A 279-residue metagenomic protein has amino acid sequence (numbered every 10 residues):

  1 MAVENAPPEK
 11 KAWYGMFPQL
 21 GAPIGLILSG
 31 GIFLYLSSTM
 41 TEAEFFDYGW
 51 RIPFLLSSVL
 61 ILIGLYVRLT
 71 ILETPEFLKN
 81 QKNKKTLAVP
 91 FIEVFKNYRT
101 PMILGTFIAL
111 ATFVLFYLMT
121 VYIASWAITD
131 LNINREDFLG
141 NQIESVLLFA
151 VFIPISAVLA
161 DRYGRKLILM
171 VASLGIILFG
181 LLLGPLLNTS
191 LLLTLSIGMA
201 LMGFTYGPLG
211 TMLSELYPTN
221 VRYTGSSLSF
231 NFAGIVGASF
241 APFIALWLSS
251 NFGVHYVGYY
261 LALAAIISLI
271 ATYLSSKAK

Functional and structural regions predicted by a protein language model:
A12-S37, F230-A241: Glycine-rich segments within core transmembrane alpha-helices of 12-TM secondary carriers
S38-L55, A245-L263: A membrane-interface helix-boundary motif in multi-pass transporters
G64-I71, A262-K279: Multi-pass alpha-helical transporter architecture, strongest for 12-TM Major Facilitator/SLC carriers used
R99-F149, A238: Extracytoplasmic gate region of multi-pass secondary transporters
I153-G164: Helix-to-loop junctions at the C-terminal end of transmembrane segments in multipass secondary transporters
R162-S173: Cytoplasmic membrane-interface "Motif A"-like loop-to-helix N-cap segments of 12-TM Major Facilitator Superfamily
L174-N188: C-terminal ends and interior cores of transmembrane alpha-helices in multi-pass membrane transporters/permeases
N220-S249: A late C-terminal transmembrane helix in Major Facilitator Superfamily
